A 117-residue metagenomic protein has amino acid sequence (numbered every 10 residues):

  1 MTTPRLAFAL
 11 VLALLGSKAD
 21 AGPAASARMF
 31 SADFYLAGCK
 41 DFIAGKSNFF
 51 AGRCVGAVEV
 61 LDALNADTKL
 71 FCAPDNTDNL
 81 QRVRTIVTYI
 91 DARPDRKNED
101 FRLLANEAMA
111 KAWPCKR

Functional and structural regions predicted by a protein language model:
M1-A7: Bacterial N-terminal signal peptides that target proteins for export
R5, A25, F101: Residue-level detector of functional hotspots within protein domains
G16-A19: N-terminal signal peptide c-region/cleavage motif recognized by signal peptidases
G22-I86: Short N-proximal segments of mature Sec-exported proteins
A63-R117: Compact alpha-helical subdomains of small soluble proteins
